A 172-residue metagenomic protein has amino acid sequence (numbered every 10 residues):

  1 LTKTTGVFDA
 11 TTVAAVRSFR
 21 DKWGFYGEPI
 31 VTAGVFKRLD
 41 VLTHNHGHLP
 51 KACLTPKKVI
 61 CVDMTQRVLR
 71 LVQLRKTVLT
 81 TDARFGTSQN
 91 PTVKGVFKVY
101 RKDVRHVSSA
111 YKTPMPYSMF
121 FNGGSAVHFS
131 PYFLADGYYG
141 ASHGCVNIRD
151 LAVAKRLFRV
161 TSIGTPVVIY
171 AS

Functional and structural regions predicted by a protein language model:
L1-L39: Short acidic, glycine/serine/threonine-rich helix-capping segments at coil-helix boundaries
V13, R17, F36, Q66 (+3 more regions): Extracytoplasmic/secreted envelope proteins and their assembly/folding machinery, especially bacterial periplasmic
Y26-G27, N45-T55, N90-K94, D103-S172: Exported/periplasmic cell-wall-interacting domains
H48-T87: A structural motif detector for short, solvent-exposed N-terminal "entry" segments of globular domains
L69, V99, M119: Conserved hydrophobic/aromatic pocket- or pore-lining residues that grip, position, or stack substrates in active sites
T80-D82, V96-K98, P166: Well-ordered beta-strand positions in beta-sheet-rich domains
